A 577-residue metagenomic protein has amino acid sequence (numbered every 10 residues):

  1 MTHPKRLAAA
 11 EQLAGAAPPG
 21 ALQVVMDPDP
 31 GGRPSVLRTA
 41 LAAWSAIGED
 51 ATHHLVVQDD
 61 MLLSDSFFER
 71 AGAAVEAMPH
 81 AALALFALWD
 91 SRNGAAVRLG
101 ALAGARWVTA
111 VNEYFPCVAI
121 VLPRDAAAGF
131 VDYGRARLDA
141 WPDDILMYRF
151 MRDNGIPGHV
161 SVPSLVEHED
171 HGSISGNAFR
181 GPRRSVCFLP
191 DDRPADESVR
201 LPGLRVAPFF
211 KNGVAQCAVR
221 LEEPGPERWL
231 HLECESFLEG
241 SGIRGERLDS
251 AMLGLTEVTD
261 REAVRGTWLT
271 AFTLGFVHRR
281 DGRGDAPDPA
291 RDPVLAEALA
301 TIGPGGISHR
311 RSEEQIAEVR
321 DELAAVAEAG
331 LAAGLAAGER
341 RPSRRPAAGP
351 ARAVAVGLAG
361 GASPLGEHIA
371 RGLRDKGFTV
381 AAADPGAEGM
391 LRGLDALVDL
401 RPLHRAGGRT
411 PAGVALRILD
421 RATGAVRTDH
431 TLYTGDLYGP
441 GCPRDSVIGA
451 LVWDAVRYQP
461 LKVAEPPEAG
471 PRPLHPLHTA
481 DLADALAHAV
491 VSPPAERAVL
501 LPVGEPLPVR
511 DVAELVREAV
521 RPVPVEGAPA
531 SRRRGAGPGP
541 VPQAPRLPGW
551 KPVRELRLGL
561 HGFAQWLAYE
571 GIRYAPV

Functional and structural regions predicted by a protein language model:
M1-V57, M61-R352, A362, I369-K376 (+3 more regions): Peripheral/terminal regions associated with large enzymatic or DNA-binding modules
G15, S45, A73, E367 (+9 more regions): Short, well-ordered alpha-helices that flank and scaffold nucleotide-derived cofactor binding pockets
V36, A40, R444, V509 (+1 more regions): Conserved donor sugar-nucleotide recognition element shared by glycan-biosynthetic enzymes
L55, H159, G357, H430-L432 (+1 more regions): Conserved beta-strand elements of the Class I
Q58-M61, T434, T479, V503-G504: Short acidic donor-binding/metal-coordinating loop in glycosyltransferase active sites
G349-G435: N-terminal Rossmann-like NAD(P)+-binding domain of SDR-like oxidoreductases, especially those catalyzing
R427-H475, T479-D481: NAD(P)-dependent short-chain dehydrogenase/reductase
V463-V577: C-terminal substrate-binding subdomain of Rossmann-fold SDR/epimerase-dehydratase oxidoreductases
